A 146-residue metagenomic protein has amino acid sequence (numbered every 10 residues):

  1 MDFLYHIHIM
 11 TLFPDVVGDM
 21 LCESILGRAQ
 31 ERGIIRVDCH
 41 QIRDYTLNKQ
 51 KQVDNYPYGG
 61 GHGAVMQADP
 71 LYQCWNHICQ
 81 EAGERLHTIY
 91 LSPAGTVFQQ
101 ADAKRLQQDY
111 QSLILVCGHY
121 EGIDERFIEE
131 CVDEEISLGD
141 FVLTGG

Functional and structural regions predicted by a protein language model:
M1-E81: N-terminal nucleotide/polyanion-binding subdomain common to many enzyme families
D2, R105-D109, E135: Solvent-exposed alpha-helices and their adjacent loops that cap or buttress functional pockets in soluble metabolic
H8-M10, D38-H40, H87-I89, L113-I114 (+1 more regions): Hydrophobic/aromatic beta-strand patches that form the interior of the parallel beta-sheet core in alpha/beta enzyme
S24-R28, K104-Q108, E130-C131: Short, solvent-exposed amphipathic alpha-helical segments in soluble enzyme and RNA/protein-processing domains
I42-Y45, H119-I123: Short glycine-enriched loops at secondary-structure junctions
Q67-H119, E125: S-adenosyl-L-methionine/SAH cofactor-binding core of RNA-modifying enzymes
I123-E135: Acidic-glycine-rich active-site phosphate/pyrophosphate-binding loop
D133-G146: A contiguous pocket-lining binding segment that forms or flanks enzyme active sites
